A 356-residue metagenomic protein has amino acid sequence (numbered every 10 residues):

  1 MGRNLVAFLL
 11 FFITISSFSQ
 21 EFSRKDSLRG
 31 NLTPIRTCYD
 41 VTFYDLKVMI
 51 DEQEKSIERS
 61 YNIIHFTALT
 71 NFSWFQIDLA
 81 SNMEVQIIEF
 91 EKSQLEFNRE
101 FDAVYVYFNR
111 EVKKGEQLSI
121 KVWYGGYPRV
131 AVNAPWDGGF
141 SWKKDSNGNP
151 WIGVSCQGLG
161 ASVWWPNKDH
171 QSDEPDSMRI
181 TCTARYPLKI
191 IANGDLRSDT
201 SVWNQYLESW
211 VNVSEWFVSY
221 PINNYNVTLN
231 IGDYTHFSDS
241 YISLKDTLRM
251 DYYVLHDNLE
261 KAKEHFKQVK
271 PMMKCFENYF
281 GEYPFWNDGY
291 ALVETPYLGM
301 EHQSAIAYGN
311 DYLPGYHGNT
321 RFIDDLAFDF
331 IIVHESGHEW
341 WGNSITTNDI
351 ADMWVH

Functional and structural regions predicted by a protein language model:
M1-S27: Bacterial Sec-dependent N-terminal signal peptides
S19-R59, K143-N149, H170: N-terminal, polar/Ser/Thr-rich
L46-I50, I64, S93-E96, Y107-V112 (+2 more regions): Beta-strand-rich interaction surfaces with strong enrichment in secreted/lumenal proteins
K55-S81: Ligand-binding face of N-terminal immunoglobulin V-set domains in extracellular IgSF glycoproteins
S60, Q157, K168-V333: Hydrophobic helix-coil surface modules that form long, contiguous segments used for peptide/substrate interaction
W74, K92-K114, W151-C156, D311-I331: Aromatic/His-enriched, Gly/Pro-containing loop or helix-boundary segments that lie immediately adjacent to catalytic
F75, A80-K143: A surface-exposed beta-strand-loop module
S336-D352: Catalytic Zn2+-binding segment of zinc metalloproteases
